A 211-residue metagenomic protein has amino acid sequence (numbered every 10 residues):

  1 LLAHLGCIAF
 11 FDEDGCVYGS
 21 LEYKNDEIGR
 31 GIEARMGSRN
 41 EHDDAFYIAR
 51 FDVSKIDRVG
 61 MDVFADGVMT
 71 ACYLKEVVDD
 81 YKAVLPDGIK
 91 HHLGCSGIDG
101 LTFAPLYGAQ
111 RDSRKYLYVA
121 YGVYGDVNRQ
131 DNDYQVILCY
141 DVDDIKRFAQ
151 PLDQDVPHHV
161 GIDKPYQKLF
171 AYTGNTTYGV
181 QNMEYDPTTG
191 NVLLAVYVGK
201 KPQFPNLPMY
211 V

Functional and structural regions predicted by a protein language model:
L1-L2, K55-D99, D141-T177: Surface-exposed loop and turn segments in beta-propeller and other repeat-based domains that flank or scaffold
L2-V84: Substrate-binding cleft of extracellular glycoside hydrolase catalytic domains
H4-E27, D87-Y118, V123-Y124, T176-G190: Structural signature of eukaryotic scaffold interfaces centered on beta-propeller domains
Y23-I28, R39, V123-V127, G199-Q203: Short glycine/acidic-enriched loop and turn motifs that connect beta-strands
G31-F64, Q130-D153, F204-V211: Beta-propeller blade signature
S38-Y47, S113-Y116, Y134, P157-Q167: Glycine-rich, flexible loop segments associated with nucleotide phosphate handling
L106-Q110, Y121-D133, D141-D144, L152 (+1 more regions): Positively charged, amphipathic N-terminal segments that serve as targeting/anchoring signals
Q167-V211: Loop/turn-rich, solvent-exposed surfaces of beta-rich toroidal or solenoidal domains
